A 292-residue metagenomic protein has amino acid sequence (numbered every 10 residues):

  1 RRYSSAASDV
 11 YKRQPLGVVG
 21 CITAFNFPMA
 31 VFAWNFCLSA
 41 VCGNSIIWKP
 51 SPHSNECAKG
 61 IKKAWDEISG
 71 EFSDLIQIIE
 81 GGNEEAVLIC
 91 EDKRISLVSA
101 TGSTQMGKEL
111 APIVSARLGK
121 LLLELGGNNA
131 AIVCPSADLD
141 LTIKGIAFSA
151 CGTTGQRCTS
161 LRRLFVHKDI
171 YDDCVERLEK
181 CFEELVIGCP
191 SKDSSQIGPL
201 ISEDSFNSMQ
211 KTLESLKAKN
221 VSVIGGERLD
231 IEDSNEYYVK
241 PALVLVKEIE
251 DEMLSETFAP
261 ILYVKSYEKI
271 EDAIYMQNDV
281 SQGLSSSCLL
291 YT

Functional and structural regions predicted by a protein language model:
R1-A7, Y11, Y291: Single conserved hydrophobic/aromatic residue that forms the stacking wall/gate of nucleotide- or nucleobase-binding
S4-S8, G81, K192-G198: Short linear capping/connector segments at secondary-structure termini
K12-L141, Y267: Rossmann-like NAD(P) dinucleotide-binding subdomain of oxidoreductase/dehydrogenase enzymes
Q105-E248, I270-E271, Y275-M276: ALDH superfamily catalytic-core signature
L178, Y291-T292: Adenylate-forming
S195, E236-V239, S255-I261, D279-S285: Conserved glycine-rich beta-strand-loop-beta hairpin in the small C-terminal domain of fold type I
V221-G225, Q282-L289: Bilobed periplasmic-binding protein-like "clamshell/Venus-flytrap" ligand-binding domains
